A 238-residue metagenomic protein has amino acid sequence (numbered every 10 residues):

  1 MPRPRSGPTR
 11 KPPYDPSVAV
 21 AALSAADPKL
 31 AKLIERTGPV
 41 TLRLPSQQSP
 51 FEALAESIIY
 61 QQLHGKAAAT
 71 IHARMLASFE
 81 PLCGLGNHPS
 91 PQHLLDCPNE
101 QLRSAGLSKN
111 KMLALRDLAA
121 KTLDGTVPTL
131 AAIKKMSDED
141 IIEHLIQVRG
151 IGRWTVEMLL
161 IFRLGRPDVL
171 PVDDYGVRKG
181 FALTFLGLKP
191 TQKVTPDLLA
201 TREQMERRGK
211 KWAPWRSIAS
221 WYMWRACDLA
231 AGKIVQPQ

Functional and structural regions predicted by a protein language model:
M1-T41, D138-E139, R153-Q238: C-terminal accessory module of base-excision DNA glycosylases/AP lyases that mediates lesion recognition and DNA
G38-F51: Helix-loop segments that flank and shape redox-cofactor active sites
Q48, E52, K134, V148 (+2 more regions): Residue-level marker of regulatory loop/turn positions in helix-turn-helix DNA-binding domains and in histidine
S49-A53, P89, H93-C97, M205: Alpha-helical scaffolds flanking conserved acidic
L54-I58, Q62-L63: Short, aromatic/basic-rich helix-turn unit that serves as a nucleic-acid recognition element
E56, A73, A77, R116-A120 (+3 more regions): Generic alpha-helical structural context detector
S57, A73, E143, E206-R207: Active-site phosphate/pyrophosphate- and oxyanion-stabilizing loops and adjacent acidic/basic residues in soluble
L63-H64, A68-R149, A213: Alpha-helical ds-nucleic-acid-binding substructure associated with the helix-hairpin-helix region of base-excision DNA
